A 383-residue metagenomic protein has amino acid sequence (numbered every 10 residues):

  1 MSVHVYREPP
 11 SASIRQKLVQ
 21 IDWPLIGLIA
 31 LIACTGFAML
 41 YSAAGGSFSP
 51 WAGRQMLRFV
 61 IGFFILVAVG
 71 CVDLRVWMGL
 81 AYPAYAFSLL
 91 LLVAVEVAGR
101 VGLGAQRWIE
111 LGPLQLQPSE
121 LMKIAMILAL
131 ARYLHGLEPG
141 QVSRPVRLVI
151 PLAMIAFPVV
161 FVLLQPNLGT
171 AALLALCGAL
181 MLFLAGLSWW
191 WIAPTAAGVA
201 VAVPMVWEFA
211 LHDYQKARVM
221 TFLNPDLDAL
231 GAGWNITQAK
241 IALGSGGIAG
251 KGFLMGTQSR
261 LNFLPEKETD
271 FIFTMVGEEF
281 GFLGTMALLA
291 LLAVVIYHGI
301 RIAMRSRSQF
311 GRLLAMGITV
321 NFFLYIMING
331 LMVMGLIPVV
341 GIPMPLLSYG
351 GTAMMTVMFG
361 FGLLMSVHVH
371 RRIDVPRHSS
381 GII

Functional and structural regions predicted by a protein language model:
M1-A12, N329-I383: A juxtamembrane structural motif centered on a specific transmembrane helix
S13-I29: N-terminal membrane topogenic signal
L25-N235, T274-G335, F359-L363, R377-I383: Hydrophobic alpha-helical transmembrane segments of multi-pass inner membrane proteins, especially in bacterial systems
G112-M122, L164-P166, G247-K251, I342-T356: Glycine/serine-rich anion-binding loops at beta->alpha junctions that coordinate negatively charged ligand groups
I155-G169, L243-Q258, N262: Membrane-helix interface and discontinuous TM-entry motifs in multi-pass inner-membrane proteins
N167-A172, K251-G256, K267-T269, M286 (+4 more regions): Transmembrane helix boundary and interhelical junction motifs in multipass membrane proteins
G247-L283, S306, F310: Long extracytoplasmic/lumenal interhelical loops at the membrane interface of multi-pass membrane proteins
